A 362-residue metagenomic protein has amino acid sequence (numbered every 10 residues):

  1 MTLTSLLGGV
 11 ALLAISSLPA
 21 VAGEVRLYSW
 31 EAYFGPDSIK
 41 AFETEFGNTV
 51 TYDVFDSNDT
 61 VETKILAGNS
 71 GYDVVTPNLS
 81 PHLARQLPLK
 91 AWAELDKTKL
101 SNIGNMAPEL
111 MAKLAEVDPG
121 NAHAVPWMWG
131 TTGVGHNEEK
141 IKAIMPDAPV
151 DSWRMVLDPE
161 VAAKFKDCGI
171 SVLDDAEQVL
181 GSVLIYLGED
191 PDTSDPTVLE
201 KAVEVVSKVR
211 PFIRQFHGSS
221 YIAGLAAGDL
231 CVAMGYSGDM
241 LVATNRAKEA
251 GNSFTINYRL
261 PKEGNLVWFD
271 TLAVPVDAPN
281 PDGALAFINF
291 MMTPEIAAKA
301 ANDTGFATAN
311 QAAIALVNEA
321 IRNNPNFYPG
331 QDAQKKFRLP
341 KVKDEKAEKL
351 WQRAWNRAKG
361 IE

Functional and structural regions predicted by a protein language model:
L18-A22: Sec/Tat signal peptide C-region and signal peptidase I cleavage site
G23-L87: Early extracytoplasmic/lumenal segment of secretory-pathway proteins
G71-V75, A93-E138: A structural signal for short loop-to-beta-strand junctions that line the ligand-binding cleft of periplasmic/secreted
L83, C168-V183, L187-N257: Ligand-binding pocket segment of bilobal, Venus flytrap-like solute-binding proteins
Q86-L95, A112-L114, D118-N121, F212 (+2 more regions): Ligand-binding "clamshell"
A93-G104, A250-L266, P275-A278: Short beta-strand->loop
A223, Q331-E362: Conserved C-terminal helix/tail region of periplasmic/extracytoplasmic solute-binding proteins
D270, P275-K336: Mature extracytoplasmic/periplasmic domains
